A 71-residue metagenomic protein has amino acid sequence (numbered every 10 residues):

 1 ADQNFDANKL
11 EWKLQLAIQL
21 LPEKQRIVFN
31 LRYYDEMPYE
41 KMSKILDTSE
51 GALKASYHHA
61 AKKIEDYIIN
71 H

Functional and structural regions predicted by a protein language model:
A1-I27, M37, K41-K44, I69: Amphipathic alpha-helical segment used for protein-protein interaction
Q19, Y33, E65: Short, locally clustered residues in the helix-turn-helix/winged-helix DNA-binding domain
V28-R32: A short pre-motif secondary-structure segment
P38, D47-A52: Helix-turn-helix DNA-binding motif, specifically the short coil turn and the N-cap/start of the second
K44-D47, A61-H71: C-terminal edge and immediately downstream basic/flexible tail or linker adjoining helix-turn-helix-like DNA-binding
S56-H59: Residues within the DNA-recognition helix of helix-turn-helix
